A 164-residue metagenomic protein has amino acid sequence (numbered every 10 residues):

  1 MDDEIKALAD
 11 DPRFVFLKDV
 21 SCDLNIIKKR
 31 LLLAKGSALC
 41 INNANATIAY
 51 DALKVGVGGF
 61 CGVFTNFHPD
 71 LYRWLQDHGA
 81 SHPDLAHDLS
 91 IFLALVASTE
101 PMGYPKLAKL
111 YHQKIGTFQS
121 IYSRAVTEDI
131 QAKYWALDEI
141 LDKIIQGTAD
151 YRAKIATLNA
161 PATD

Functional and structural regions predicted by a protein language model:
M1-M102: Catalytic alpha/beta core domains of metabolic enzymes, predominantly
G56-V57, F64-D164: C-terminal alpha-helical cap/extension of soluble enzyme domains
